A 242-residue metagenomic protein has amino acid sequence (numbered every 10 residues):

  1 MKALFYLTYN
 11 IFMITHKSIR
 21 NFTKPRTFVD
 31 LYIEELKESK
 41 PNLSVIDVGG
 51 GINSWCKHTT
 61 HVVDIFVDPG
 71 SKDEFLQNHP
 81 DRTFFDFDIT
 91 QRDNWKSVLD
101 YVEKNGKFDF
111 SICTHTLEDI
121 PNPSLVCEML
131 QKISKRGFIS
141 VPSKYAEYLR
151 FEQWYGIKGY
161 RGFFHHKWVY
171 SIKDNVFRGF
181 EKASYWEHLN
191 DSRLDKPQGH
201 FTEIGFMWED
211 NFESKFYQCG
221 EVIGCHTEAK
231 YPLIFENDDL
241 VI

Functional and structural regions predicted by a protein language model:
K2-L4: Classical Sec-dependent N-terminal signal peptides that target proteins to the secretory pathway
Y6-K37: Class I SAM-dependent methyltransferase Rossmann-like catalytic core, especially the SAM/SAH-binding loop
H16, H58-H61, H79, H115 (+4 more regions): Histidine (H) residue identity feature
P25-F28, D68-G70, T90-D93, N175-G179 (+1 more regions): A short acidic, often aromatic-flanked loop/helix-cap motif at beta-alpha or helix-coil junctions that lines enzyme
P41-L149: Conserved SAM-binding loop
S124-I242: S-adenosyl-L-methionine-dependent methyltransferase catalytic module, highlighting the catalytic core
